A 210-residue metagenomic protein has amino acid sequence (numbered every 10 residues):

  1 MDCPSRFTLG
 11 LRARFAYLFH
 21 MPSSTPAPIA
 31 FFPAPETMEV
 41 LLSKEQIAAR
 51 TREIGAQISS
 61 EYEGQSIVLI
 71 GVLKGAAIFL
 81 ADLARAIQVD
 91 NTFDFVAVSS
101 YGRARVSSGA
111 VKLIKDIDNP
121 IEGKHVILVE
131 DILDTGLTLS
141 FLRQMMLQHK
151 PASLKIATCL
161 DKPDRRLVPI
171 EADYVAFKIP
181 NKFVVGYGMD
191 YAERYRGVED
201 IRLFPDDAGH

Functional and structural regions predicted by a protein language model:
F7, A13-H210: PRPP-associated nucleotide enzymes
